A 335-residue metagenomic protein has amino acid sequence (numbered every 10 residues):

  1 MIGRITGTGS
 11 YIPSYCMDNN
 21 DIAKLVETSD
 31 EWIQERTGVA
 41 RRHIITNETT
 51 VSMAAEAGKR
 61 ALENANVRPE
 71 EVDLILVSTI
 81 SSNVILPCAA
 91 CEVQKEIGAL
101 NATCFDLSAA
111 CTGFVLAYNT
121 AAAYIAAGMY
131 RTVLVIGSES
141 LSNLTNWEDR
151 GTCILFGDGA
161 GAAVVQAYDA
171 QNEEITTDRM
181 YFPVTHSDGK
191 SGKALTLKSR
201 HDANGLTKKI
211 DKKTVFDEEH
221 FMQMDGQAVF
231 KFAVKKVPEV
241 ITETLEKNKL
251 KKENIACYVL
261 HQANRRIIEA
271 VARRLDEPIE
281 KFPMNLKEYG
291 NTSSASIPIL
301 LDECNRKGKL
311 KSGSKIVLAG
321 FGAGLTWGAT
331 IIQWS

Functional and structural regions predicted by a protein language model:
M1-N47, D149-K231, K235, E239 (+1 more regions): Condensing-enzyme catalytic core mediating Claisen C-C bond formation in acyl metabolism
I5, I33, E70-S78, F105-S108 (+5 more regions): Beta-strand segments within the central parallel beta-sheet cores of soluble alpha/beta enzyme folds
I5-G7, E48-S108, V115, T244-V271: Conserved beta-ketoacyl condensing-enzyme motif
Y11, S78-N83, A109-T112, G137-S142 (+3 more regions): Acidic, glycine-rich active-site loops and adjacent beta-strand->loop/helix elements that engage anionic groups
Q34-R36, A40-S52, T79-V133, R273-I299: Conserved catalytic cysteine-centered active-site region of acyl-thioester-dependent Claisen-condensing enzymes
A126-A160: Flexible, glycine-rich active-site loops centered on histidine and acidic residues that chelate a metal or position
K213-L286: A contiguous, well-structured pocket-lining segment that forms one wall/lid of small-molecule binding clefts in soluble
I299-A319, L325-S335: Catalytic phosphate/nucleotide-handling subdomain of diverse soluble enzymes
